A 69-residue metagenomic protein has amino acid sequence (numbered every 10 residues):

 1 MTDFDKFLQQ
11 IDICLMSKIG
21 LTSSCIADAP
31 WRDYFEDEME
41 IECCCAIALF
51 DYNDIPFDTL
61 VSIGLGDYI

Functional and structural regions predicted by a protein language model:
M1-I69: C-terminal alpha-helical interaction appendages
